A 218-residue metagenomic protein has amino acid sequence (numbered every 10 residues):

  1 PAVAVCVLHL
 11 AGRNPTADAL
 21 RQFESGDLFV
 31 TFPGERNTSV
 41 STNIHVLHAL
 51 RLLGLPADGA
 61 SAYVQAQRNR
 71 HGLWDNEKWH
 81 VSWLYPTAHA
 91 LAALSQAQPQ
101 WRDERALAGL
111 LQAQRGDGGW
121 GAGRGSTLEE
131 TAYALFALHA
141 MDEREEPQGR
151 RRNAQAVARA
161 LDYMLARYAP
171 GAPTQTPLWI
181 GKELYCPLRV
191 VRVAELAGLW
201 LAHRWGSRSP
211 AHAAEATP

Functional and structural regions predicted by a protein language model:
P1-T16, V30-A62, A66-A108, Q112-P210: An alpha-helical repeat/solenoid feature that recognizes helix-turn-helix modules
R21-L28: Short, conserved phosphate-binding/catalytic loop or strand-edge motifs used in phosphoryl-/nucleotidyl-transfer
T217-P218: Intrinsically disordered, low-complexity serine/proline/glycine/threonine-rich regulatory regions
